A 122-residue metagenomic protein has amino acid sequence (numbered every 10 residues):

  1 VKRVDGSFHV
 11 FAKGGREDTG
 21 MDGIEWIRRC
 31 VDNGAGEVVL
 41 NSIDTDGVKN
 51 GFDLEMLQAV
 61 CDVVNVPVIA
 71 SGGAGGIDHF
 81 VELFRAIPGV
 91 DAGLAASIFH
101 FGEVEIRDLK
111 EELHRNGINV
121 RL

Functional and structural regions predicted by a protein language model:
V1, S42-I43, G72-G73, A96-I98: Short secondary-structure boundary segments
V1-L40, D44-T45: Conserved anion-binding
K2-D5, D46-C61, G76-F80, G102-E112: Active-site-adjacent beta->alpha loops and helix N-cap segments on the catalytic face of soluble alpha/beta enzymes
H9, E37-V39, P67-I69, D91-L94: Structural preference for beta-strand elements that scaffold enzyme active sites
E17-M21, G51, A74: Conserved phosphate-coordination/catalytic loops
A35-G36, N65, I118: Short phosphate-binding/catalytic loops that engage adenosine nucleotides
E55-A92: Catalytic cores of alpha/beta
V81-L122: C-terminal helical cap(s) of enzyme catalytic domains, especially alpha/beta-barrels
